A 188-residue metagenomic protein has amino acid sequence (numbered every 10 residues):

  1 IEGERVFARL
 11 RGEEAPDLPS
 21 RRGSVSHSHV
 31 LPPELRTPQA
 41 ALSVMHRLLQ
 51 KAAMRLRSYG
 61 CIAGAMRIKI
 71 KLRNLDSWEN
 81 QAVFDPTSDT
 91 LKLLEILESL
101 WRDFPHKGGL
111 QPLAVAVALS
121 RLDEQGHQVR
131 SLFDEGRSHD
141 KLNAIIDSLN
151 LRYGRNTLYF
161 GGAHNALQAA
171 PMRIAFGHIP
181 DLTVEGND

Functional and structural regions predicted by a protein language model:
I1-G109: DNA-contacting surface of Y-family translesion DNA polymerases
P86-D188: Acidic, metal-coordinating catalytic segment for phosphate/diphosphate chemistry, firing primarily on the Nudix
